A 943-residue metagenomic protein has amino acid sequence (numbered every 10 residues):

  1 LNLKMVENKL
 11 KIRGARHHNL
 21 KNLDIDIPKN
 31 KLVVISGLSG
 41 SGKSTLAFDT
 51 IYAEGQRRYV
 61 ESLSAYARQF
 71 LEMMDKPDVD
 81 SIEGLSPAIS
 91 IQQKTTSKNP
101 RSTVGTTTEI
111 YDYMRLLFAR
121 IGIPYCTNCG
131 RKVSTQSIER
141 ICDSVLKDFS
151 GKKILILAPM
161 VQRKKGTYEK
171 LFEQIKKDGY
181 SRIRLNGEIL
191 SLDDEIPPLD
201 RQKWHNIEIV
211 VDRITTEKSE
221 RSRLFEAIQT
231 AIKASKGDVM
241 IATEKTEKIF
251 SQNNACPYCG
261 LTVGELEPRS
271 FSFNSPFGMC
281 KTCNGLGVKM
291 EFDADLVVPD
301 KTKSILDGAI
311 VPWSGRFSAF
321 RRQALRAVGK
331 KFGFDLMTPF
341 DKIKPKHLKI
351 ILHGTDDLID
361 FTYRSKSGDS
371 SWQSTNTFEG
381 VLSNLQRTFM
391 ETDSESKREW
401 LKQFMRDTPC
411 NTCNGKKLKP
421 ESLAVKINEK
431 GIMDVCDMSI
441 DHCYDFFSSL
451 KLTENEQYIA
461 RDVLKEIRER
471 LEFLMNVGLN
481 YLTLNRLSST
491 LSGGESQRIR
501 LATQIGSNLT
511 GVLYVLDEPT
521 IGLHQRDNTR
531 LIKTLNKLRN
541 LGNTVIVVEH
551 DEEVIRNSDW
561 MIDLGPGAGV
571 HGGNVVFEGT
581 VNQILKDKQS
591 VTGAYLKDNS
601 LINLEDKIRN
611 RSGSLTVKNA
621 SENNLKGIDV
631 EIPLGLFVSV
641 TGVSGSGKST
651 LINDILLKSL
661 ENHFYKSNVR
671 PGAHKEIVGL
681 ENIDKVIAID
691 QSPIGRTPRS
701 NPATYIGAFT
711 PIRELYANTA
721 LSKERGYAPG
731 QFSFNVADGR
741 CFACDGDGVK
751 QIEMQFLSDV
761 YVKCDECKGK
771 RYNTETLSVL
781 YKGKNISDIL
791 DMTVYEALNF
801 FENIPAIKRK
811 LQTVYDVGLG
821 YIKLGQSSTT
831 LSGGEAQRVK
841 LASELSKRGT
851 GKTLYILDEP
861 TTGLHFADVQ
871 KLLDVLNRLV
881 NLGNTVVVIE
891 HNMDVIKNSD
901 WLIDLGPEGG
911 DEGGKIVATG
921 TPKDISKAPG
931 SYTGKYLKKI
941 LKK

Functional and structural regions predicted by a protein language model:
L1-K943: Conserved phosphate-binding elements of NTP-dependent enzyme cores
